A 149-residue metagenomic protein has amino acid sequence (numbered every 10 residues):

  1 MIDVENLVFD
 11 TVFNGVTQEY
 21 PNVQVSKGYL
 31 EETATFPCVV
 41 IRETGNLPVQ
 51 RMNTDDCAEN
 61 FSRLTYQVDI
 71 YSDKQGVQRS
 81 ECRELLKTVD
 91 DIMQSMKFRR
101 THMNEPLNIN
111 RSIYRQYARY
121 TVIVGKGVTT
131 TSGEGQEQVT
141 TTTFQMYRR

Functional and structural regions predicted by a protein language model:
M1-D10, L47-T54, A58-F61, R100-R149: Short, charged interaction patches at domain edges and termini
M1-N53, A58, Q78-S80, E84 (+1 more regions): Small/polar-rich, solvent-exposed N-terminal microdomains that initiate assembly or binding
T11-G15, I92-R99: Structured segments of extracytoplasmic/periplasmic soluble domains in secreted or envelope-associated proteins
T17-N22, K74-E81, V128-Q138: Intrinsically disordered, low-complexity coil segments
A34-F36, F61-T65, T88, R115: Short connector loops at helix/strand junctions that flank enzyme active sites, especially segments positioning acidic
F36, S72, L85, R111-Y117: A generic structural signal for ordered secondary structure
R42, Q67-Y71, R119-I123: Residue-level recognition of well-ordered beta-strand positions that form the cores of beta-sheet-rich folds across
Q67-D90, Q94: Mid-chain, well-packed structural core segment of small domains
